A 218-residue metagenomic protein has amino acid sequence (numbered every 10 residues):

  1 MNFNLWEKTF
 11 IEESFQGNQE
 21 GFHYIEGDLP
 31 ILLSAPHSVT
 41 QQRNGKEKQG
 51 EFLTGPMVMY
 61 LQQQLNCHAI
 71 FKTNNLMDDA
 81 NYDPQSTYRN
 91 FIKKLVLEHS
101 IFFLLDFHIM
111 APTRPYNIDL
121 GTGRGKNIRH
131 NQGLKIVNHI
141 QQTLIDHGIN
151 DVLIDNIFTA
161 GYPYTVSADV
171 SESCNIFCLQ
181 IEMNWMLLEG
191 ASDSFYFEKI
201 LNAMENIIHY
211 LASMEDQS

Functional and structural regions predicted by a protein language model:
M1-L187, A191-S218: N-terminal catalytic or cofactor-binding beta/alpha core of small enzyme domains
